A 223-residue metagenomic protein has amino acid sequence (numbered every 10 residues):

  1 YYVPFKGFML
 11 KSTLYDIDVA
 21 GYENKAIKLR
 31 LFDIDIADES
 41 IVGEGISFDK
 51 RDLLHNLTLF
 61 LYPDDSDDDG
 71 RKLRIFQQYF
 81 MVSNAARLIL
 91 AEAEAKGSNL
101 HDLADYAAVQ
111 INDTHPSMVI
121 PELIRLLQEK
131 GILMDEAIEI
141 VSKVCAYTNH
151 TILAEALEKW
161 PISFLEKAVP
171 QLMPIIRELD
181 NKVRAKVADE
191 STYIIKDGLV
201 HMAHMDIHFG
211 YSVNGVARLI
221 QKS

Functional and structural regions predicted by a protein language model:
Y1-S223: A conserved ligand/cofactor-binding region detector
